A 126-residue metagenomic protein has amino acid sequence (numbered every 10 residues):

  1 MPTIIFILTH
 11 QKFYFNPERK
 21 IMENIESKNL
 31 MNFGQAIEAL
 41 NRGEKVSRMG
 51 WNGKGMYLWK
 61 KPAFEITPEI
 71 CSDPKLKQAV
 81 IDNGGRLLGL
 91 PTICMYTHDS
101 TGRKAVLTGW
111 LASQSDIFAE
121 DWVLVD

Functional and structural regions predicted by a protein language model:
P2, T9-H10, N29, S47 (+5 more regions): A general marker of short, structured functional hotspots
P2-I21: Short, Lys/Arg-enriched N-terminal segments with co-localized hydrophobic residues within the first ~10-30 amino acids
H10-Q11, Q35, Q78, Q114: Residue-identity detector for glutamine
E23-G102: Extended non-catalytic interaction/regulatory regions in multidomain proteins
L90-D126: Short, compact, well-ordered microdomains
